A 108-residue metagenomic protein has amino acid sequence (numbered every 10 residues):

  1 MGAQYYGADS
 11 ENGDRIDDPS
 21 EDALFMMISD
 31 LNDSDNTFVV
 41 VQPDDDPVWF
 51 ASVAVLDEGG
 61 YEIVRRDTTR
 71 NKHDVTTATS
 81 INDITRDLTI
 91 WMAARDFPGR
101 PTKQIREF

Functional and structural regions predicted by a protein language model:
M1-F108: Acidic, proline/glycine-rich low-complexity IDRs
